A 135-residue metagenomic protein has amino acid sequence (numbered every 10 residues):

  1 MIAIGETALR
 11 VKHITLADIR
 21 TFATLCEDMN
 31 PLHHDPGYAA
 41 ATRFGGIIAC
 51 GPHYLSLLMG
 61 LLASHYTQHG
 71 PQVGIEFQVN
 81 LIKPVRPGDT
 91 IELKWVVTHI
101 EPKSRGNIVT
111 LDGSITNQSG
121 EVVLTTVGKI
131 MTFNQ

Functional and structural regions predicted by a protein language model:
M1-A49: Catalytic strand-loop segment that frames the active site of acyl-thioester-processing enzymes
I2-T7, V85-Q135: HotDog/MaoC-like acyl-thioester-processing domains
L9-H13, N80, K129-M131: Generic structural detector for well-ordered beta-strands
A17, A39-A40, G45, I82 (+3 more regions): N-terminal hydrophobic or amphipathic segments with adjacent small-residue motifs that include Sec signal peptides
T42-G46, L55-V96: Hydrophobic beta-strand-centered segment that forms part of the acyl-chain substrate-binding groove
